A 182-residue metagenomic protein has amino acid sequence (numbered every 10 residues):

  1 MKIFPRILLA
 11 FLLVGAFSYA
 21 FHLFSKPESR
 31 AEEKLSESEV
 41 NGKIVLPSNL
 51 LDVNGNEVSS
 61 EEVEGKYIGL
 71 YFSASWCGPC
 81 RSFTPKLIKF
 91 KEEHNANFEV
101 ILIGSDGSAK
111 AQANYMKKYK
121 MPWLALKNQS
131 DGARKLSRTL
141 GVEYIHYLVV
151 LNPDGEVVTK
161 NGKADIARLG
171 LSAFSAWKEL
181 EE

Functional and structural regions predicted by a protein language model:
M1-N49, E182: N-terminal targeting signals for export/organelle localization
P47-I68: A short beta-strand-turn-helix
K66-I68, S73-W76, Y144: Short pre-active-site segment immediately N-terminal to redox-active cysteine/selenocysteine motifs in thiol-based
F72-E92: Conserved redox-active cysteine motifs that mediate thiol-disulfide chemistry, especially di-cysteine Cys-X(1-2)-Cys
F83-K86, S108-A111, Y115, G132-L136 (+1 more regions): Stable alpha-helical elements in mature extracytoplasmic
A96-A111, M121-G132: Thiol-based oxidoreductase modules, predominantly thioredoxin-like and allied folds used for disulfide exchange
K117-L151: Short, internal strand/loop/helix patches that form the active-site neighborhood or redox-interaction surface
T139-E182: Non-catalytic, surface beta->alpha helical segment in thiol-disulfide oxidoreductase systems
